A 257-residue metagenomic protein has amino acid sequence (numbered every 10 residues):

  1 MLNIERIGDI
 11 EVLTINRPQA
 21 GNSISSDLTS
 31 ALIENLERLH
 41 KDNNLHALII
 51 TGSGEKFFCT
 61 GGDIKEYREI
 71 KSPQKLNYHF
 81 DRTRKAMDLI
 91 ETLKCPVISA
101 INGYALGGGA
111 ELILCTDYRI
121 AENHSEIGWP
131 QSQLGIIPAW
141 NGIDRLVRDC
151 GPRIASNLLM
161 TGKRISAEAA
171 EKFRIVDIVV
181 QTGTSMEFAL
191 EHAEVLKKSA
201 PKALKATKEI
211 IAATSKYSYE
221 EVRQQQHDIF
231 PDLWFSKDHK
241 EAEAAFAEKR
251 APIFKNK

Functional and structural regions predicted by a protein language model:
M1-T51, D88: Conserved CoA-thioester-binding segment of acyl-CoA-metabolizing enzymes
L2, A244-K257: Terminal low-complexity tails and localization/encapsulation signals of metabolic enzymes
N44, G52-A86, A105: Glycine- (often His-adjacent) and acidic-residue-rich active-site loop that binds/positions the CoA thioester
A86, I90-K94, A100, L106-L159 (+2 more regions): CoA-thioester-processing core
Y118, N157, T161-K163, A169 (+2 more regions): Well-ordered beta-strand positions
I120-S125, V176-Q224, I253-K257: C-terminal long alpha-helix characteristic of the crotonase
